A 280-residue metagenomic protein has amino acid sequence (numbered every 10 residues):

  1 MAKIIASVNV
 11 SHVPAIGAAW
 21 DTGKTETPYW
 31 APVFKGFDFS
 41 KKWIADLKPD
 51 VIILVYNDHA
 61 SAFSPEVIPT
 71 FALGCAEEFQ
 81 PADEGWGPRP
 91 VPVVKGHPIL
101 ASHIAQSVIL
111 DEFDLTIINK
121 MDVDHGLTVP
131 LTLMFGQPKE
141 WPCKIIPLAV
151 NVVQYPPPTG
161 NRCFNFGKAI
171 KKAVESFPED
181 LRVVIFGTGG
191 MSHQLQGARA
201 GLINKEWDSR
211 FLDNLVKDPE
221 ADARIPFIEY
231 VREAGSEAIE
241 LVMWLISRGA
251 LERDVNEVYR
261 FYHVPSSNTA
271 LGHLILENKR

Functional and structural regions predicted by a protein language model:
M1-D50, A62-N165, S176, A198-R280: Flexible, D/E/H-enriched segments
D50-N57, L148, L181-G189: Beta-strand elements within well-structured catalytic alpha/beta cores of enzymes that handle phosphate/sulfate esters
G167-K172: Internal active-site segments that recognize and position negatively charged phosphoryl groups and nucleotide moieties
V174-D180: Nuclease catalytic cores that cleave nucleic-acid phosphodiester bonds, predominantly acidic two-metal-ion
G189-R199: Divalent-metal (often Zn2+) His-rich catalytic cores of metallo-beta-lactamase-fold enzymes
